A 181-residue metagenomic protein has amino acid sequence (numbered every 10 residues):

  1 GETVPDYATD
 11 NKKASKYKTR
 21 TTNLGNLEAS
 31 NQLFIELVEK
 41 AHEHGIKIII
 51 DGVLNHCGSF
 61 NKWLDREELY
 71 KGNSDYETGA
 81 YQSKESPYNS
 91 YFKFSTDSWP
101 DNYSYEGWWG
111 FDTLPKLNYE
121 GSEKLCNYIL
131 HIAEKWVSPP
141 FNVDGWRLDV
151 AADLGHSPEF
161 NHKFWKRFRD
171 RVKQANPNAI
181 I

Functional and structural regions predicted by a protein language model:
G1-I181: Active-site and adjacent substrate-binding regions of carbohydrate-active enzymes
